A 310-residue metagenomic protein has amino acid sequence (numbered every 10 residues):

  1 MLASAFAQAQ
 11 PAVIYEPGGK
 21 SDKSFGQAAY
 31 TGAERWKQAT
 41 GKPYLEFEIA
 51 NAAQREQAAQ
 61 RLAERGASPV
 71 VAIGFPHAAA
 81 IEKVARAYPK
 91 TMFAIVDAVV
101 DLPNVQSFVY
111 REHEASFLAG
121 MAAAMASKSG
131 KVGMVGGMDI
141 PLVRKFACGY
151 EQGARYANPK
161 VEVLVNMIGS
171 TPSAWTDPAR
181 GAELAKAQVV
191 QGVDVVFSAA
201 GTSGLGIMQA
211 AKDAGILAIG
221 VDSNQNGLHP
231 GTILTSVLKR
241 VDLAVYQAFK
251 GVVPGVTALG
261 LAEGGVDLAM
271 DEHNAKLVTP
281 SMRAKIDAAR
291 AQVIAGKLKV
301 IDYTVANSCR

Functional and structural regions predicted by a protein language model:
L2-F6: N-terminal signal peptide c-region/cleavage motif recognized by signal peptidases
A7-R310: A residue-level marker of the well-folded mature domains of exported/periplasmic proteins
